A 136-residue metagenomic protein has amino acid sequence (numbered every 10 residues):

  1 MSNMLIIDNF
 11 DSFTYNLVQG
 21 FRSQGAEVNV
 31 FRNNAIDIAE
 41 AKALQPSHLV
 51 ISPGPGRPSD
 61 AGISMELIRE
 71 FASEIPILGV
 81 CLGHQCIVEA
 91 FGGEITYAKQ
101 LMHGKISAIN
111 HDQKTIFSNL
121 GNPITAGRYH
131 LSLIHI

Functional and structural regions predicted by a protein language model:
M1-S73, L82: N-terminal beta1-alpha1 cap of cysteine-dependent amidohydrolase-like domains
M4-N9, H111, P123-I124: Generic detection of intrinsically disordered/low-complexity segments and helix-coil linkers/edges
P46-N119, T125: Cysteine-nucleophile active-site neighborhood
R128-L131: His/Asp/Glu-rich metal-coordinating catalytic cores of metallo-dependent phosphodiesterases/hydrolases acting on
I134-I136: Conserved small/polar residues in nucleotide/adenosyl-binding loops
